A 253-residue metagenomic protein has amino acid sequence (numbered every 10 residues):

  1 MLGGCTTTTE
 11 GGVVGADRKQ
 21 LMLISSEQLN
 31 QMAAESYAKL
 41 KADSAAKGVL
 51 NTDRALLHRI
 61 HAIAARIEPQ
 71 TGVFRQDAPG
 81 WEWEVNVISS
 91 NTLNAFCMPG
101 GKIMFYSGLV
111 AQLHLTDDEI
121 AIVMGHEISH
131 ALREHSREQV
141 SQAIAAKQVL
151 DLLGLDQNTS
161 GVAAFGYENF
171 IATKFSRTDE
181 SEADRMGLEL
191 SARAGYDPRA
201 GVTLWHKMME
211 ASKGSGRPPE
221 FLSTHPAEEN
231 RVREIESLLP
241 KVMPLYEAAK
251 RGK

Functional and structural regions predicted by a protein language model:
G3-K253: A Zn2+-metalloprotease active-site environment signal
